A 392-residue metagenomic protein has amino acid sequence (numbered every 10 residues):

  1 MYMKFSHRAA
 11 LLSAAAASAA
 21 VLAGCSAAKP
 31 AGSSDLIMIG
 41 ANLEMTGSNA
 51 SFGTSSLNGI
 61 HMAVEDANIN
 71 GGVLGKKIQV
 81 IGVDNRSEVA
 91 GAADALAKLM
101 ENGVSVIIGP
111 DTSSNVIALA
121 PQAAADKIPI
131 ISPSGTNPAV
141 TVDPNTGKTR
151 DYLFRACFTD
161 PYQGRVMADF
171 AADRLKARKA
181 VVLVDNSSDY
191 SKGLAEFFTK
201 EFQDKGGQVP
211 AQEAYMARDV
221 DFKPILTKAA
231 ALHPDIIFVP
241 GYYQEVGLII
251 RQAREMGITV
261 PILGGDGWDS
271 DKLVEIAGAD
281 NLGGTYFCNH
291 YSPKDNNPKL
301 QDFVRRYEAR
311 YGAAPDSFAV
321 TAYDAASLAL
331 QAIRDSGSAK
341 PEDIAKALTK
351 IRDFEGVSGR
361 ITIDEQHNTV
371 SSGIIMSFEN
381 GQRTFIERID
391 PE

Functional and structural regions predicted by a protein language model:
M1-M38, E392: Short, low-complexity disordered leader/linker segments with a strong preference for bacterial N-terminal type II
A27-A31, L36, S51-S56, D66-D143 (+2 more regions): Beta-alpha junction/loop-to-helix N-cap segments that form part of ligand/metal-binding clefts
L36-H61, V83-A90, D111-T112, L183-K192 (+4 more regions): Extracytoplasmic "Venus flytrap"
M45, I81, K148-A214, I236: An alpha-beta-alpha
A92, R155-A180, K192, F222-K223 (+4 more regions): Hydrophobic alpha-helical segments within soluble ligand-binding/sensing domains
P121-A125, L194-C288: Extracellular/periplasmic bilobed ligand-binding domains
I250-Y323, S377, Q382-P391: Extracellular/periplasmic periplasmic-binding protein-like sensory domains
A309-A319, L330-R383: Segments of small-molecule ligand-sensing domains
